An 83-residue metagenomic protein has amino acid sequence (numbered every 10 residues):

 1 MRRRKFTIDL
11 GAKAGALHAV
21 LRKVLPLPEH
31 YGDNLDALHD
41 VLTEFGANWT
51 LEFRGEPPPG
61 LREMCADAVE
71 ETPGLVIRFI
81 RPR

Functional and structural regions predicted by a protein language model:
M1-R83: Positively charged, polar, low-complexity stretches
